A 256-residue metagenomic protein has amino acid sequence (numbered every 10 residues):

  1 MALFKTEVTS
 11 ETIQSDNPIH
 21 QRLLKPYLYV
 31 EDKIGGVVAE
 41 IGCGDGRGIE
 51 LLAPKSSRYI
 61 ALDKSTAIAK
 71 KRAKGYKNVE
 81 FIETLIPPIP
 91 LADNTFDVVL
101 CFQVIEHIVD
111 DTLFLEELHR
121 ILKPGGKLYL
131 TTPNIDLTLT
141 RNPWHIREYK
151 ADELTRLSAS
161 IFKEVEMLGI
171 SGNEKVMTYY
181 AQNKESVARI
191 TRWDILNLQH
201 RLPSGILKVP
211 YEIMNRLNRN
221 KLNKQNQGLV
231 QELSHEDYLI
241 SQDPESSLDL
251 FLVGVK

Functional and structural regions predicted by a protein language model:
M1-A92, V98-F102, F114-L115, A151 (+4 more regions): Conserved N-terminal segment of class I S-adenosyl-L-methionine
Q103-H107: A short His-aromatic
V109-L113, T140: Short N-terminal helix/helix-N-cap motif within the alpha/beta-hydrolase-1
T112-P124: A short glycine-rich, Lys/Arg-flanked "PGG" loop and its adjoining helix->strand segment in the class I
G126-T132: Conserved beta-strand signature within the Rossmann-like core of class I S-adenosyl-L-methionine
T138-R156: Acceptor-substrate binding/catalytic loop of class I
F162-E174: Conserved S-adenosyl-L-methionine
I195-N218: A conserved mid-domain beta-alpha-beta active-site/ligand-binding segment of alpha/beta enzyme cores
